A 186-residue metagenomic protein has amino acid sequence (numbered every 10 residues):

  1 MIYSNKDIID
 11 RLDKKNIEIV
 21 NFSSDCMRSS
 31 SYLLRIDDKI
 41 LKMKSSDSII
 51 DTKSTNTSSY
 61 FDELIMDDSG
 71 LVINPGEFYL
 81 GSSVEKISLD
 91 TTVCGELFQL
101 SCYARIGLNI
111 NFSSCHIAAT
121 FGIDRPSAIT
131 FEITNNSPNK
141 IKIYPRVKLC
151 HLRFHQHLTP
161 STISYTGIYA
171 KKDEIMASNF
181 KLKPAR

Functional and structural regions predicted by a protein language model:
M1-R186: DUTPase catalytic domain/fold
